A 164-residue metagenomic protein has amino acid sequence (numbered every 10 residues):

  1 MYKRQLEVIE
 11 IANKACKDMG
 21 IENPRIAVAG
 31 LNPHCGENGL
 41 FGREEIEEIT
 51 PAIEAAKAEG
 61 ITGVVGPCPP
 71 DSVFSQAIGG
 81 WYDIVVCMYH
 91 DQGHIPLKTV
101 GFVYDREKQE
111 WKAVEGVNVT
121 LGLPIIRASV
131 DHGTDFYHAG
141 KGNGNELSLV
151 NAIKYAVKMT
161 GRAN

Functional and structural regions predicted by a protein language model:
K3-P67: Glycine-rich phosphate/diphosphate-binding loop of Rossmann-like nucleotide-binding domains
A52-N164: Glycine-rich phosphate/nucleotide-binding loop
